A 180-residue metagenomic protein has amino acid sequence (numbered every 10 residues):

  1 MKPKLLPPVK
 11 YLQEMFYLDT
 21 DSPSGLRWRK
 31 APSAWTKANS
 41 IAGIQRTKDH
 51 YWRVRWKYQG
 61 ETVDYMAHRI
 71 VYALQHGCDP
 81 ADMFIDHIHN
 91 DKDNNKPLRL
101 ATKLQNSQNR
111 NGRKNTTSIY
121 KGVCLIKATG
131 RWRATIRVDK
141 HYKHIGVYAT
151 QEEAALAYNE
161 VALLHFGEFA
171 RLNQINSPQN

Functional and structural regions predicted by a protein language model:
M1-R55: Short helix-coil boundary/hinge micro-motifs
R29, Y65-A67, I145: Short capping micro-motif at the N-terminus of alpha-helices
T36-S40, E61-D64, Y142-K143: Short, mixed charged/polar active-site loops that provide acid/base catalysis or chelate metal/phosphate cofactors
Q59-K140, L163, Q174: Short, cationic Gly/His-enriched loop motifs
H141-Q151: A short, exposed loop/beta-hairpin motif centered on an aromatic-Gly-Thr core
A149-H165: A short, charged, amphipathic alpha-helix used as a generic interaction element across diverse proteins
E168-N180: Intrinsically disordered, low-complexity charged/polar segments
